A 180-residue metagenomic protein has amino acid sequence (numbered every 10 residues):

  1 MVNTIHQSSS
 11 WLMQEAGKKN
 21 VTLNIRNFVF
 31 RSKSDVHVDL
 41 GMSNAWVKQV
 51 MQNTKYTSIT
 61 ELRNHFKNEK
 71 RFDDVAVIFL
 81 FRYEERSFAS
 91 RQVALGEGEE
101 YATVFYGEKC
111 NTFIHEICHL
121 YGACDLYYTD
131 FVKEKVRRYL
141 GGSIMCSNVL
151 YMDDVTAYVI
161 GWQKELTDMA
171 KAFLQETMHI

Functional and structural regions predicted by a protein language model:
M1, I5-S8, L12, F113-I117 (+3 more regions): Aromatic-residue detector
M1-K70: Propeptide-to-catalytic entry region of secreted or membrane-anchored zinc metalloproteases
M1-T4, S8, S58, L62 (+4 more regions): Stable alpha-helical elements in mature extracytoplasmic
K18, D35-H37, N53, D73 (+7 more regions): Residue-level detector of solvent-exposed, low-hydrophobicity positions
T22-G41, C118-G142: A broadly tuned preference for mixed-charge, low-complexity surface segments
N24-R26, E97, D154, M169: A general marker of short, structured functional hotspots
K48, N53-D130, G142, V149-L150: Active-site-proximal segment of zinc-dependent metalloprotease catalytic domains
T129-I180: Replace "(M1/M4/M9/M12/WLM)" with "(e.g., M1/M4/M8/M9/M12/M26/WLM)" and add "not limited to" to clarify scope
